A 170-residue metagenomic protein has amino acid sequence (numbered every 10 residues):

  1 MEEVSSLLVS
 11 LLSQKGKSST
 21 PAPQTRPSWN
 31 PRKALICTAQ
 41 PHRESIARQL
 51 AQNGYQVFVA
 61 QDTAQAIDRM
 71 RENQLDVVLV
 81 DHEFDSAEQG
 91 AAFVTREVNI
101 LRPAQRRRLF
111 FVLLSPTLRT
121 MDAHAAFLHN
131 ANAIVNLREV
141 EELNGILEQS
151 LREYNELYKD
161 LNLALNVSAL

Functional and structural regions predicted by a protein language model:
M1-E44, I146-L170: Non-catalytic signal-transmission and effector/linker regions of two-component phosphorelay proteins
I36-P41, Q61, D81-F84, L114-T117: Structural motif
Q40-Q61: Two-component/phosphorelay signaling modules centered on CheY-like receiver
Q61-V77: Acidic, metal-coordinating helix/loop segments flanking the phosphotransfer/catalytic sites of two-component signaling
D76-Q105: Conserved phosphotransfer microenvironments
P103-T120: A short, hydrophobic beta-strand element within the central beta-sheet of small alpha/beta folds
S115-A133: Alpha4 helix (beta4-alpha4-beta5 surface) of REC/receiver domains from two-component response regulators
R138-L147: C-terminal output helix
